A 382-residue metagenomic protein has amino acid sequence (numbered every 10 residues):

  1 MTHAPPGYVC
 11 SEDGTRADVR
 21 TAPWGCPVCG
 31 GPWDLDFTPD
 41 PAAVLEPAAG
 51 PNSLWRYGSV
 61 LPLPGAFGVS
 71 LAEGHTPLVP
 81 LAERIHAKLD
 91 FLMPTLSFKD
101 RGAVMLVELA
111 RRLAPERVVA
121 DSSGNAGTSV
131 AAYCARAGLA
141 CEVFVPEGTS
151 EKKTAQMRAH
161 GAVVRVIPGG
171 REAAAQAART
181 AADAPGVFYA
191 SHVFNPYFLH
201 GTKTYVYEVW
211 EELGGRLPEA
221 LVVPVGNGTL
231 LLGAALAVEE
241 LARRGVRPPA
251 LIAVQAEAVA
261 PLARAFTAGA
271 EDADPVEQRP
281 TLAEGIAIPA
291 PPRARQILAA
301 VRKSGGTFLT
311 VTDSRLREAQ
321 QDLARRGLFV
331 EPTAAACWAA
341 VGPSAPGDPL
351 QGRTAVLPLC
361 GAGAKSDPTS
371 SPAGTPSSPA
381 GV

Functional and structural regions predicted by a protein language model:
M1-V382: PLP-dependent amino-acid enzyme catalytic core
